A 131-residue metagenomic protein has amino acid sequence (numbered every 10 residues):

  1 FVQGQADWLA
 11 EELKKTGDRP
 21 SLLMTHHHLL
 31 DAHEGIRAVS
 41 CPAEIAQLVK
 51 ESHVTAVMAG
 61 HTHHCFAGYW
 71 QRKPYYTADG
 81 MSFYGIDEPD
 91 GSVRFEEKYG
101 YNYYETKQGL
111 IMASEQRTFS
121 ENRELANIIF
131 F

Functional and structural regions predicted by a protein language model:
F1-P74, I128-F130: His/acidic metal-ligating clusters that form di-metal
Y69-F131: Binuclear metal-dependent phosphoesterase catalytic core
